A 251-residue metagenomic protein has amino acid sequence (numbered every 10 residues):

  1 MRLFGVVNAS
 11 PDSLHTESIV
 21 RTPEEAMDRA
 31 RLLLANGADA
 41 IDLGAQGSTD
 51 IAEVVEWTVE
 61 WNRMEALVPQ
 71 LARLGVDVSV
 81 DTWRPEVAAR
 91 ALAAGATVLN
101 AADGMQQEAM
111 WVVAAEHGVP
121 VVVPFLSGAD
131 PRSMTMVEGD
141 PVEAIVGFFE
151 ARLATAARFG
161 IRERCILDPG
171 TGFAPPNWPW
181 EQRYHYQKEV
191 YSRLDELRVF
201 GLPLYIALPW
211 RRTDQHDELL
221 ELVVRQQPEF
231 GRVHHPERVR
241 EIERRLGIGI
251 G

Functional and structural regions predicted by a protein language model:
M1-L3: Extreme N-terminal starter segment of soluble prokaryotic enzymes
G5, S13-D28, D50-A66, P85 (+2 more regions): Active-site-adjacent loop and "lid" segments of alpha/beta metabolic enzymes
D28-G44, F230: Catalytic domains of carbohydrate-active enzymes, especially glycoside hydrolases
L34-A35, R73, L92-A93, M110-V121 (+1 more regions): Acidic (Asp/Glu)-rich catalytic clusters
A40, V98, E163-R164, F230: Residues at the N-termini of beta-strands
L71-V76, R158-I161, V199-G201, I250: Short helix-capping segments at alpha-helix termini
V78-V80: Conserved hydrophobic beta-strand within the GNAT/NAT acetyltransferase core sheet that lines the active-site cleft
